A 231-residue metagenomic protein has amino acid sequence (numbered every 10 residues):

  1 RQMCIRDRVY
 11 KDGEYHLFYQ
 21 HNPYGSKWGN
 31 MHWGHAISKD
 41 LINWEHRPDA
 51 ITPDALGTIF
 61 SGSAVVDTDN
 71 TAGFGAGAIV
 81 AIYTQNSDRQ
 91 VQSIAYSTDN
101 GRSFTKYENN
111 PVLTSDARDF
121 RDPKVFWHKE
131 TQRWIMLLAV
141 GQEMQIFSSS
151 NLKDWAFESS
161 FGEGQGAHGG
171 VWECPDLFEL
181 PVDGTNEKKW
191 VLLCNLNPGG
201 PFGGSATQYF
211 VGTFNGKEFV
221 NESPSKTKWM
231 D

Functional and structural regions predicted by a protein language model:
M3-I5: Short, small-residue-biased leader/transition segments that mark boundaries at the very start of proteins
E14-L17, T71-I82, T131-M136, N186-L192: Entry beta-strands of beta-propeller and related beta-repeat scaffolds
W28-G73: Blade-loop segments of beta-propeller domains
W28-H32, R89-A95, E143-S148, G200-V211: Structural motif
M31, I59-F60, D119-D122, V171-C174: Beta-rich catalytic cores
D40-P53, D99-S115, I146-G170, F210-W229: Blade-edge beta-strand/turn elements of extracellular beta-propeller and related beta-sheet repeat scaffolds
A64, A76-F126: Asp-box/WD-like beta-propeller blade repeats and closely related beta-sheet repeat scaffolds
G170, P181-D231: Extended catalytic-interface subdomain
